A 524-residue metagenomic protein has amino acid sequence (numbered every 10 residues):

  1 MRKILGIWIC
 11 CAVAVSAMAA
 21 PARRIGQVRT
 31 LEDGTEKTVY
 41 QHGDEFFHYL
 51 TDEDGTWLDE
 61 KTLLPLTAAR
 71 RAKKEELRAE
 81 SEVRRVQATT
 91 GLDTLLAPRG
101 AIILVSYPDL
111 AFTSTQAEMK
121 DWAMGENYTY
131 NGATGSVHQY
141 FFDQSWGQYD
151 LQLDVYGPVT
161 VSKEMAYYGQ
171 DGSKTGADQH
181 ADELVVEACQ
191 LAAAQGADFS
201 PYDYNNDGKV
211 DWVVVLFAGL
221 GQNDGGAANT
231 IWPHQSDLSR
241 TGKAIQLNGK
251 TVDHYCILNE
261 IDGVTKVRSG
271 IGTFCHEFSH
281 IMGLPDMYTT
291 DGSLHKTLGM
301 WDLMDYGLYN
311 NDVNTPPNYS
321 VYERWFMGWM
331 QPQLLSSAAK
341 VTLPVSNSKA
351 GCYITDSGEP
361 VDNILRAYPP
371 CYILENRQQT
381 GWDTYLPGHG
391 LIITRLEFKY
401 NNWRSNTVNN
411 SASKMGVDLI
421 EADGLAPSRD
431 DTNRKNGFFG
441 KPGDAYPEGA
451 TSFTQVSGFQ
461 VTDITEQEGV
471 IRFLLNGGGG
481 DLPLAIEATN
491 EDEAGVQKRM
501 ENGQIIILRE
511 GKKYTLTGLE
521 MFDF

Functional and structural regions predicted by a protein language model:
M1-A22: Bacterial Sec-dependent N-terminal signal peptides
I7, V15, D481-F524: C-terminal outer-membrane/trafficking sorting elements
A19-T94: N-terminal prosegments of processed precursors
R23, L31, T113-A117, Y130-D150 (+4 more regions): Non-catalytic C-terminal accessory/binding modules of secreted extracellular proteins
T30, T51, Y204, R499 (+1 more regions): Hydrophobic alpha-helical segments, especially N-terminal targeting/anchoring helices
E36, E45-F47, Y107-F112, T380-W382: Primarily extracytoplasmic ectodomains and periplasmic/lumenal surface modules that are beta-strand-rich
E76-W301, D305-Y319, E323-Q331, W403 (+2 more regions): Active-site-proximal segment of zinc-dependent metalloprotease catalytic domains
E80-L95, L475-D492: Low-complexity, Pro/Thr/Ser/Gly/Ala-rich linker/spacer regions in secreted, extracellular modular proteins
